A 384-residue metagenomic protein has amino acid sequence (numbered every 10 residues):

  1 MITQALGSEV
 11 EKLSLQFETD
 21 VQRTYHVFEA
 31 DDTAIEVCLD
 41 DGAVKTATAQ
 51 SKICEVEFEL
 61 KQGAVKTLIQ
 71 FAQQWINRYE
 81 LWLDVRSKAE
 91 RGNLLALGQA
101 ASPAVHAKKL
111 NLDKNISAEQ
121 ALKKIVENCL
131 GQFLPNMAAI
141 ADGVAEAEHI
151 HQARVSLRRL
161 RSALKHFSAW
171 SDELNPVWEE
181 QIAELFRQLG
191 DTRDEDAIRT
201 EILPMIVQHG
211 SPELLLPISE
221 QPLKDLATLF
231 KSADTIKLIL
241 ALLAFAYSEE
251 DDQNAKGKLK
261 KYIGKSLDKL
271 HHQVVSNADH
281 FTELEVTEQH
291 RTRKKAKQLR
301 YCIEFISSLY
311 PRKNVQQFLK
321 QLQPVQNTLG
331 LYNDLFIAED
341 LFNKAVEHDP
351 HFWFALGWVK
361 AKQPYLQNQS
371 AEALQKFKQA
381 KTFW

Functional and structural regions predicted by a protein language model:
M1-W384: Function-determining surface determinants
